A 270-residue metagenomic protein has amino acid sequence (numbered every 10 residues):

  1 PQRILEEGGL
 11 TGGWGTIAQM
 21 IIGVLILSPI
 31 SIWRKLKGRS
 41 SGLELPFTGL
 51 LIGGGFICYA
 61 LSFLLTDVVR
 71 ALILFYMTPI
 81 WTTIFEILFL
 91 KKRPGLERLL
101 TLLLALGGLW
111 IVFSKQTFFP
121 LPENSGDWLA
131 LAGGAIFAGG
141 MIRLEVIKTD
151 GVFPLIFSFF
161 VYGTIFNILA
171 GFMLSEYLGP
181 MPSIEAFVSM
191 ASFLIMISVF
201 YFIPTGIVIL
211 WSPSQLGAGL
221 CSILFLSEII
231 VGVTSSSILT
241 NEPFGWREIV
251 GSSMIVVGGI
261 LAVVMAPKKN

Functional and structural regions predicted by a protein language model:
P1, P46-L61, L65, I111 (+4 more regions): Hydrophobic alpha-helical transmembrane segments of multi-pass membrane transport proteins, especially secondary
R3-I4, L27, T82-T83, F119-L178: Transmembrane alpha-helical segments that form core, pore/gating elements of small-molecule transporters/exporters
I4-L5, G15, S62-F63, A71-L74 (+7 more regions): Hydrophobic/aromatic residues within transmembrane alpha-helices of multi-pass small-molecule transporters
G9-G13, G38-S41, S114-I136, E176-I197 (+1 more regions): Juxtamembrane helix-entry segments on the extracytoplasmic side of multipass membrane proteins
A18, L72-M77, L144-G163, F202-I238: Helix-helix packing/entry segments at the starts of transmembrane helices
M20, L226-N270: C-terminal-most transmembrane helix of multi-pass membrane proteins
I26, S31-R34, T78-L103, I230-I249: C-terminal transmembrane-helix exit sites in multi-pass transporters
L27, E97-K115, R247-A266: Hydrophobic transmembrane alpha-helices of multi-pass small-molecule transport proteins
